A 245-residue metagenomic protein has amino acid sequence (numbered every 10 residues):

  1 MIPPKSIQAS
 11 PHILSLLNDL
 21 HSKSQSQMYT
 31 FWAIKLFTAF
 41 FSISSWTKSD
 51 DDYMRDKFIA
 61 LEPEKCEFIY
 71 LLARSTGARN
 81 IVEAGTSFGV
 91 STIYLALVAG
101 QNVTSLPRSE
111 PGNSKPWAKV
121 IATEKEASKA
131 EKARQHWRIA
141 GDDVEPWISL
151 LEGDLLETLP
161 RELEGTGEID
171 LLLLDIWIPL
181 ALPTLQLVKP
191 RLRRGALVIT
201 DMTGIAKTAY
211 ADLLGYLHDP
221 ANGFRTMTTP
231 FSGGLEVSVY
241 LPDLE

Functional and structural regions predicted by a protein language model:
M1-L171, I178-I199, G204-E245: A short alpha-helical cap/connector motif
